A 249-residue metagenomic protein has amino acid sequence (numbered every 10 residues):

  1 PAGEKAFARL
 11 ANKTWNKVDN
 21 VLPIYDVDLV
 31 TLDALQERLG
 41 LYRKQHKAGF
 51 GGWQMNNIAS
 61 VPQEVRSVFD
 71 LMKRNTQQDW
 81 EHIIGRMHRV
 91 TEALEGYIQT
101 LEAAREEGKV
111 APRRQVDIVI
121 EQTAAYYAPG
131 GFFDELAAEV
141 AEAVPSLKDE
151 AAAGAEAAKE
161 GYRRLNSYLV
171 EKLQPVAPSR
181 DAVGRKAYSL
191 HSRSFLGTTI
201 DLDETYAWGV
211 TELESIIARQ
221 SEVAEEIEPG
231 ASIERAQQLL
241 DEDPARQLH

Functional and structural regions predicted by a protein language model:
P1-H249: N-terminal maturation segment of proteins
